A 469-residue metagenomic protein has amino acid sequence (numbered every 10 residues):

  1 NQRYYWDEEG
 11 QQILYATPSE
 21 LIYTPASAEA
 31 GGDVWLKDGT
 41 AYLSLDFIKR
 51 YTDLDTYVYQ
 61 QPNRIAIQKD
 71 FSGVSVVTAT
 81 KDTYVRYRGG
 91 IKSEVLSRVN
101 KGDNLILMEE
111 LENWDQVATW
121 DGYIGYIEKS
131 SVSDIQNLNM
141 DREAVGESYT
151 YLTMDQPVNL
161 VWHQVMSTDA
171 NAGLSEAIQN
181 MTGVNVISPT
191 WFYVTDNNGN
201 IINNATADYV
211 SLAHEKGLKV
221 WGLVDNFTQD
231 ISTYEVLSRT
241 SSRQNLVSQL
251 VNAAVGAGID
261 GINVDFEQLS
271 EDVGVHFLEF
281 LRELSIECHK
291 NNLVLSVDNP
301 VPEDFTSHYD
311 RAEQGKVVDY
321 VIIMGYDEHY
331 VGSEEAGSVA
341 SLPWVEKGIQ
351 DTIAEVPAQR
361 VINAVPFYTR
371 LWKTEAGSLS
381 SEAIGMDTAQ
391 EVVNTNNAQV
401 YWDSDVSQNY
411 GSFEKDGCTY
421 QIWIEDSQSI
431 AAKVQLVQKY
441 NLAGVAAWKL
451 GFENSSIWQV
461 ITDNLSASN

Functional and structural regions predicted by a protein language model:
N1-E112, S133, D141-T153: Primary recognition of N-terminal secretory signal peptides and signal-anchoring hydrophobic helices
G102, D115-T119, I127: SH3/SH3-like beta-barrel fold
N139-N245, Q249: Glycan-recognition patch characteristic of GH18 chitinases/ENGases and related GlcNAc/peptidoglycan-binding proteins
R142, F367-K433, L465-N469: Glycan-binding loop/region signatures in secreted carbohydrate-active enzymes
M166-T182, R239-G256, E303-R311, E425-Q438: Short, acidic/polar
I187, V264, V321, N363 (+2 more regions): Conserved, mostly hydrophobic/aromatic
N197, S248, E271-V393: Substrate-binding surface in catalytic domains of secreted glycosidases
K433-N469: Acidic/aromatic/glycine-rich contiguous surface patches that form carbohydrate-binding/processing clefts and analogous
